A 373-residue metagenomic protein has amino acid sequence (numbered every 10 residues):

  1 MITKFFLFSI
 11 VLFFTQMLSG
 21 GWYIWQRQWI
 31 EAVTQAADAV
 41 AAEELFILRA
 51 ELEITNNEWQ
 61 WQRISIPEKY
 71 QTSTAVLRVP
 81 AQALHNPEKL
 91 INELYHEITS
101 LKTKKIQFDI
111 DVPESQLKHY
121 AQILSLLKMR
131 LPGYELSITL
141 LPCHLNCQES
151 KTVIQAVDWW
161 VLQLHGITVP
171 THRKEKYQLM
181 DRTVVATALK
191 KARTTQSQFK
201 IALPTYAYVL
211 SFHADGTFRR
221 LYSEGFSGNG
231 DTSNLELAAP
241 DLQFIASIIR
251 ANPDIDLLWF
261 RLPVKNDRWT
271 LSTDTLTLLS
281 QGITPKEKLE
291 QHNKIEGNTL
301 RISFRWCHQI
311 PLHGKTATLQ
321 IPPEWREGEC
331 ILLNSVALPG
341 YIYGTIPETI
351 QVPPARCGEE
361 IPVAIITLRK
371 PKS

Functional and structural regions predicted by a protein language model:
W22-R27, A36-V40, L48-L162: Chitinase-like catalytic core of GlcNAc-active glycosidases
V33-A37, W61-S65, I91-I98, A121-K128 (+3 more regions): Generic structural signal for well-ordered alpha-helices, preferentially at hydrophobic/aromatic core positions
L45, F108, W160, I201 (+1 more regions): Conserved, mostly hydrophobic/aromatic
K118-E224: Substrate-binding surface in catalytic domains of secreted glycosidases
A202, Y206-Y208, A214-Q281: Substrate-binding cleft of secreted/luminal carbohydrate-active enzymes
D274-E296, W325: Low-complexity, acidic Ser/Thr/Pro/Gly-rich terminal tails and inter-domain linkers that flank the onset of structured
L300-H313, I321: Asparagine-centered strand-capping/turn motif at beta-strand->loop junctions
E327-A364: Intrinsically disordered, low-complexity Pro/Gly/Ser/Thr-rich segments with frequent PxxP/GP/PP motifs and embedded
